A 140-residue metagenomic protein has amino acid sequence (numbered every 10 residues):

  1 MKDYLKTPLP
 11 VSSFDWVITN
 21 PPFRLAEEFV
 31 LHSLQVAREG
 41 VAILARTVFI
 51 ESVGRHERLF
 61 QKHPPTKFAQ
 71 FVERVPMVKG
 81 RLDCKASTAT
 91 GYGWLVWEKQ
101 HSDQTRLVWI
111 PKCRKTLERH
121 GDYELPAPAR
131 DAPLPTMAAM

Functional and structural regions predicted by a protein language model:
M1-M140: Class I S-adenosyl-L-methionine-dependent methyltransferase catalytic core
